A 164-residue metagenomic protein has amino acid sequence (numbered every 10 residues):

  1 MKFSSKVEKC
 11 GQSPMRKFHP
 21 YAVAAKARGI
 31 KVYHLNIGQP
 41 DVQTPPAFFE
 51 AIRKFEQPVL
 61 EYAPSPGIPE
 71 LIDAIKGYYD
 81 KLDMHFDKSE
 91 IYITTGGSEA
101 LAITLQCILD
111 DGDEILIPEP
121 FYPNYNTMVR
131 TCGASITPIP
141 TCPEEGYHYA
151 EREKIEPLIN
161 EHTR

Functional and structural regions predicted by a protein language model:
M1-E8: Generic N-terminal amphipathic, Lys/Arg-enriched alpha-helix
E8-G96, I103, K154: N-terminal small-domain helix-loop-helix segment of the aminotransferase-like
Q39, P69, S98, Y122 (+1 more regions): Residue-level detector of flexible, active-site-proximal loop/helix-junction positions within diverse enzyme catalytic
C107-R164: PLP-dependent aminotransferase-like
